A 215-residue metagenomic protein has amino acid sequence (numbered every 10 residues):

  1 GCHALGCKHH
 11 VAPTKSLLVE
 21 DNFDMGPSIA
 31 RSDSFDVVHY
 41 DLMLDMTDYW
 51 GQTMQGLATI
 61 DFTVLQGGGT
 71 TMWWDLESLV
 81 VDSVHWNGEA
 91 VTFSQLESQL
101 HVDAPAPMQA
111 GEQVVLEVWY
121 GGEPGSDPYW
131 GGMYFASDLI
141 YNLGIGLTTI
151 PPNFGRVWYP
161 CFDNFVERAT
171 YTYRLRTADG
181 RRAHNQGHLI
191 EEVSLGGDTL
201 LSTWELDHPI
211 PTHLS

Functional and structural regions predicted by a protein language model:
G1-S215: Acidic/His-enriched low-complexity segments
